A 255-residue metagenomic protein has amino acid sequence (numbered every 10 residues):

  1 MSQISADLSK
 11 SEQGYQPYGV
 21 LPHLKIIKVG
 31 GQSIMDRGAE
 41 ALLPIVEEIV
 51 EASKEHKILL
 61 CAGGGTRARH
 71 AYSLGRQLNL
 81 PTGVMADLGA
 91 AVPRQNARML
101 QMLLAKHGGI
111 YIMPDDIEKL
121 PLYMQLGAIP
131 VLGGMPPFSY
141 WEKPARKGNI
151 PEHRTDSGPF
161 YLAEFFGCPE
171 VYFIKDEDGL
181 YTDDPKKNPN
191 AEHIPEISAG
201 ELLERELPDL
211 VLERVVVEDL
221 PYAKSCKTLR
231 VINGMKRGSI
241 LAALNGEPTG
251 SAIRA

Functional and structural regions predicted by a protein language model:
M1-A255: C-terminal catalytic "cap/lid" subdomain
